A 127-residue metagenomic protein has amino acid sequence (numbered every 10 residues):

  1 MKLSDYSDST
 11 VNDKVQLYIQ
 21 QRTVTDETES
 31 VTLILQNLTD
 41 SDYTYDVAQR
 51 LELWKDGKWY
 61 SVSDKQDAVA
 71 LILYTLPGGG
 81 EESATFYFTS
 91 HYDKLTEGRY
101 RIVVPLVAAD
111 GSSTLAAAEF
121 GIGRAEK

Functional and structural regions predicted by a protein language model:
M1-D67, P105-K127: Primarily secretory-pathway and cell-envelope proteins
K65-R101, P105-D110: Short, solvent-exposed, Trp/other aromatic-anchored flexible loops in extracytoplasmic proteins
